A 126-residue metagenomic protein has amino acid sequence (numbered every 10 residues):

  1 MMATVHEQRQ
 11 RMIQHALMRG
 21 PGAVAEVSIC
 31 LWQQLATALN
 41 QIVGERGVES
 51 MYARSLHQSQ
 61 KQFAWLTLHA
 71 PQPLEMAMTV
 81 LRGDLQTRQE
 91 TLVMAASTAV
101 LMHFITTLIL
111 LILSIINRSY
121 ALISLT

Functional and structural regions predicted by a protein language model:
M1-T126: Long, compositionally biased intrinsically disordered regulatory segments in eukaryotic proteins
